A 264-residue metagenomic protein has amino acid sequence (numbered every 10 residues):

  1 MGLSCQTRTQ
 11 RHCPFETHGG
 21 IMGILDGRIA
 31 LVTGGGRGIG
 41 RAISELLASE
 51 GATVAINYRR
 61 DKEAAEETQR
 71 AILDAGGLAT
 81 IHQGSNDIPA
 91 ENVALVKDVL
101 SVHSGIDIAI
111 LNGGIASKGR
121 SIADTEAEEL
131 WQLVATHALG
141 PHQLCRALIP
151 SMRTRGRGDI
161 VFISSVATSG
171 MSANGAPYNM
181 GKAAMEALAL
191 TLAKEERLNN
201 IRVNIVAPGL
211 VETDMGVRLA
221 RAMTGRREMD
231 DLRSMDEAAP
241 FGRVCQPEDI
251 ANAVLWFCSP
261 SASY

Functional and structural regions predicted by a protein language model:
I29, G36-G38: Conserved glycine-rich cofactor-binding loop
V93, A116-W131, N174-P177, V217: Conserved mid-core segment of classical short-chain dehydrogenase/reductases
A123-H142, R157, V161, M185 (+1 more regions): Catalytic Tyr-X3-Lys loop
C145, G181: Active-site helix of classical SDR
P150, K194-E195, S263: Alpha-helical segment proximal to the catalytic Tyr-Lys
S165: Residue(s) in the substrate-gating loop at a strand-loop-helix junction that position the organic substrate next
L198, L210-A238: A glycine/serine/threonine-rich, flexible loop-to-helix segment that serves as the NAD(P) cofactor-binding "lid"
R243-Y264: C-terminal substrate-recognition "lid" of short-chain dehydrogenase/reductases
